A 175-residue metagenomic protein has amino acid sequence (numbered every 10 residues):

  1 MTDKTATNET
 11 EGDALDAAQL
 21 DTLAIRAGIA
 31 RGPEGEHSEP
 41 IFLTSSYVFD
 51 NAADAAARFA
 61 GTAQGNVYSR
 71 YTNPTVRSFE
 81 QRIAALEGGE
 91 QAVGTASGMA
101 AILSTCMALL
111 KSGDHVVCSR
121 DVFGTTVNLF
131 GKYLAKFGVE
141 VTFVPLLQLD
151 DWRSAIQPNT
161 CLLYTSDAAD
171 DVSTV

Functional and structural regions predicted by a protein language model:
T2-N73, Q81: N-terminal "arm"/small-domain region of PLP-dependent enzymes with the aminotransferase-like
A53-A100, T125-K132: Conserved N-terminal alpha-helix of the aminotransferase class I/II PLP-enzyme fold
R82, T105, D151-A155: CheY-like receiver
L86-G89, L110-H115, A135, T160-L162: Short, surface-exposed connector motifs at secondary-structure boundaries
A108-T126, V144-P145: Conserved PLP-anchoring active-site segment centered on the Schiff-base-forming lysine
N128-L163: PLP-dependent aminotransferase-class I/II
Y164-A169: Conserved small/polar residues in nucleotide/adenosyl-binding loops
